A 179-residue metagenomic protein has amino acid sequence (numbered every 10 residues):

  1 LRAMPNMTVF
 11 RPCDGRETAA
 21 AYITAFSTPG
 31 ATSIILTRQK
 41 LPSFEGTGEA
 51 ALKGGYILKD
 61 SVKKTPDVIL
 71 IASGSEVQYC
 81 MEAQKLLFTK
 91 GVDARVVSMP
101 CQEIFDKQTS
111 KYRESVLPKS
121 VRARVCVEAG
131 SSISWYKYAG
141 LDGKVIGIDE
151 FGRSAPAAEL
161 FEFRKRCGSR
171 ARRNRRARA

Functional and structural regions predicted by a protein language model:
M4-V9, M99-P100: Short, basic, glycine/proline-bearing loop/turn elements
C13: TRNA-recognition modules of translation machinery and tRNA-sensing kinases, especially anticodon-binding
T18, F26-A179: Thiamine diphosphate
